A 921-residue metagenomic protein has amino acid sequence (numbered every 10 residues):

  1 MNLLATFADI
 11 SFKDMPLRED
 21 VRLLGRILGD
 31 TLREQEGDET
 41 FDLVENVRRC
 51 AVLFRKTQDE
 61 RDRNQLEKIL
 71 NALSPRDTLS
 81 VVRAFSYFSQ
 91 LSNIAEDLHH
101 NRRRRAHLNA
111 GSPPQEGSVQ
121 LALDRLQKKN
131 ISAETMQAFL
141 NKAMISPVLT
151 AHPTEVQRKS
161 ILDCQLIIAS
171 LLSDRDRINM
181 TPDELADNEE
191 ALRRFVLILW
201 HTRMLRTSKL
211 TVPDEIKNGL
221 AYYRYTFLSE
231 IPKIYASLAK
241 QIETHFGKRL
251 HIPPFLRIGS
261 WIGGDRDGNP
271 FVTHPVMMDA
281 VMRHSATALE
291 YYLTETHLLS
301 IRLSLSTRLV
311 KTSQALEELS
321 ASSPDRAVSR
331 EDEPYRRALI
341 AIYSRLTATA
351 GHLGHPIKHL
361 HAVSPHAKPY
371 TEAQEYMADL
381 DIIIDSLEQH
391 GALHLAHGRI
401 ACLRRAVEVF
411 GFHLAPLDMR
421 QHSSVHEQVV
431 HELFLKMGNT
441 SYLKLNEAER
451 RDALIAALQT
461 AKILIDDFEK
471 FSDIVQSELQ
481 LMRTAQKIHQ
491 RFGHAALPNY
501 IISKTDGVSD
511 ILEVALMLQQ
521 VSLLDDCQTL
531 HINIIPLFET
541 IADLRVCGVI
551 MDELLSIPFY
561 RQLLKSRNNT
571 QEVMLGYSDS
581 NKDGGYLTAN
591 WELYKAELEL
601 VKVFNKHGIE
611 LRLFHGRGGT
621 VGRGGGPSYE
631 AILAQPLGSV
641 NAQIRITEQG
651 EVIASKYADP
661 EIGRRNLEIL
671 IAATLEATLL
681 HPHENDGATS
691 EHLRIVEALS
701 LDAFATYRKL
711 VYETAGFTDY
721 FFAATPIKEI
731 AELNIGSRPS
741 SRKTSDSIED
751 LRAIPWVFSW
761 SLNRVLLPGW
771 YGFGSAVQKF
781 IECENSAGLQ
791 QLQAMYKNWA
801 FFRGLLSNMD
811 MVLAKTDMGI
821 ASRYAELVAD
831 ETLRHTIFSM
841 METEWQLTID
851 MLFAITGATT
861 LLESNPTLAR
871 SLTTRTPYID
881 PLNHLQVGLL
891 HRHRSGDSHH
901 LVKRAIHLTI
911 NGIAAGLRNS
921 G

Functional and structural regions predicted by a protein language model:
M1-A456, I474, P498, I532 (+8 more regions): Often metal-dependent polyanion-binding catalytic scaffolds in large enzymes
L28, I234, L238, L387 (+6 more regions): Hydrophobic alpha-helical packing residues
R33, F412, L435, Q490 (+8 more regions): Generic secondary-structure signature for well-ordered alpha-helical cores
N46, D59-E60, A95, G117 (+14 more regions): Carbohydrate-active enzymes and regulators
V148, Q157-I168, L185-M204, P369 (+9 more regions): Structured alpha-helical segments in the cores of large, soluble enzyme domains
V272-L303, V521-A705: Catalytic or ion-translocation cores adjacent to nucleophile or general acid/base/metal-coordination motifs in diverse
A348-H355, A415-L417, H422-L512, L516 (+4 more regions): Active-site cores of enzymes that catalyze phosphoryl transfer or operate on phosphate-rich substrates
A677, E684-G921: Long, compositionally biased intrinsically disordered regions
